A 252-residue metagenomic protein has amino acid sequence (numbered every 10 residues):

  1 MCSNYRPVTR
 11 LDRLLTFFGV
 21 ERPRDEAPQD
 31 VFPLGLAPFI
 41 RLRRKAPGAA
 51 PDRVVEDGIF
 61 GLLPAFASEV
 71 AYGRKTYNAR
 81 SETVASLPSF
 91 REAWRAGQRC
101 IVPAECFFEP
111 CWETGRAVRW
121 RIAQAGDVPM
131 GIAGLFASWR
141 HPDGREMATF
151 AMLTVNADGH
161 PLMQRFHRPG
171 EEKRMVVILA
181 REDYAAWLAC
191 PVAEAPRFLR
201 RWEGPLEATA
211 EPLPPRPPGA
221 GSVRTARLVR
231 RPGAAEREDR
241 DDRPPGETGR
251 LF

Functional and structural regions predicted by a protein language model:
M1-F252: Short linear sequence motif anchored by a di-proline
